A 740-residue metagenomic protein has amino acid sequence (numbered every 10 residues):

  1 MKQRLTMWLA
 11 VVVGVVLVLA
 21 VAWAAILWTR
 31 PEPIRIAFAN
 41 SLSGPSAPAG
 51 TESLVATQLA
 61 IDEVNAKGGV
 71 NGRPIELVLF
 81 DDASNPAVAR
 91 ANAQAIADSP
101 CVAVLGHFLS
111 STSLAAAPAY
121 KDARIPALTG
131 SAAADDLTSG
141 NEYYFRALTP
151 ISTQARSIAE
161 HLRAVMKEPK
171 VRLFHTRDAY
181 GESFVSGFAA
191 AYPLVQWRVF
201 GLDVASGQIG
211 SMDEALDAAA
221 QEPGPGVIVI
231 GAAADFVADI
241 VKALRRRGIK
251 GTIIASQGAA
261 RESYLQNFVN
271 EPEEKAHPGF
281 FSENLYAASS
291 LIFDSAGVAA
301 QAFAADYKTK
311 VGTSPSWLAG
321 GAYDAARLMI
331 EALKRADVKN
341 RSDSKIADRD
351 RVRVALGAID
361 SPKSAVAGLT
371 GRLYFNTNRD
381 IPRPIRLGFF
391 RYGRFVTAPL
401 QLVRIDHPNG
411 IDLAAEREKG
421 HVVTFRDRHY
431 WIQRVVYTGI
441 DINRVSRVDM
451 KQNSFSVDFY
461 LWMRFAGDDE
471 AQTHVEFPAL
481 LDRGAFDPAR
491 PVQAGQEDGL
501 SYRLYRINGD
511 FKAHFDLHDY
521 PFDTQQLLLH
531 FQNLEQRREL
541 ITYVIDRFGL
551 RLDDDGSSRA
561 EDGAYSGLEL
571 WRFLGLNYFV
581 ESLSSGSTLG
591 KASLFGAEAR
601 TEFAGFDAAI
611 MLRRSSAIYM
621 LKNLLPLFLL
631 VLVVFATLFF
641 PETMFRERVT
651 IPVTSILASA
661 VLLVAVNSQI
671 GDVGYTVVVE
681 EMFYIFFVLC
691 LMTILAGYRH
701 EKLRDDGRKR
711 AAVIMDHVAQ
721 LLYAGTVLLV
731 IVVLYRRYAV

Functional and structural regions predicted by a protein language model:
P48-V55, E63, G68-T138, D203-I209 (+1 more regions): Beta-alpha junction/loop-to-helix N-cap segments that form part of ligand/metal-binding clefts
I96-S110, L128-G130, K170-H175, F200 (+3 more regions): Periplasmic-binding protein-like
A134-D136, Y143-G248, D294, V298: Extracellular/periplasmic Venus flytrap/periplasmic-binding protein
T149, A243-Y323, R335-S342: Extracellular/periplasmic periplasmic-binding protein-like sensory domains
K310-A319, A332-F395: Segments of small-molecule ligand-sensing domains
S361-W431, D487: Solvent-exposed, acidic/polar segments of extracytosolic/periplasmic ligand-binding ectodomains
P408-F645, N667-G674, V678, D705 (+1 more regions): Non-transmembrane, solvent-exposed beta-strand/loop segments in proteins with extracellular/lumenal exposure or large
S616-V740: Hydrophobic alpha-helical transmembrane segments of membrane proteins
